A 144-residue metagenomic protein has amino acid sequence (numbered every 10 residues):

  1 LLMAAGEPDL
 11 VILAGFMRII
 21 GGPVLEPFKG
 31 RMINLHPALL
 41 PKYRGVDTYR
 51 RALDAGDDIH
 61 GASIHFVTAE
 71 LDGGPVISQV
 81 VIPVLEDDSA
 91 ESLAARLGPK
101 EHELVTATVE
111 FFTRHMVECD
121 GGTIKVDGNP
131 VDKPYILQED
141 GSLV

Functional and structural regions predicted by a protein language model:
L2-P8: Glycine-rich phosphate-binding loop signature in dinucleotide/nucleotide-binding domains
L10-D127: Donor/substrate-binding cores of folate-linked one-carbon enzymes
E118-V144: SAM-dependent methyltransferases
